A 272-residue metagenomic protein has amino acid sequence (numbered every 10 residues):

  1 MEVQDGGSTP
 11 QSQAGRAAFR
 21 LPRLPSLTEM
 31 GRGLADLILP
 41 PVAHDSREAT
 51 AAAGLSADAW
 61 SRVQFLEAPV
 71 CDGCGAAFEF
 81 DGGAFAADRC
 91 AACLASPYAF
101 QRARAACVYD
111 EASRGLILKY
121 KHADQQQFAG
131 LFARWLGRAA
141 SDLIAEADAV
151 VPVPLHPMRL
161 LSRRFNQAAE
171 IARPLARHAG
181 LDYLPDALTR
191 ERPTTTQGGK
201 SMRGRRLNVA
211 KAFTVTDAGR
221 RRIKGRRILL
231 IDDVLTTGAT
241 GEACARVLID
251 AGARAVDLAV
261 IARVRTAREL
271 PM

Functional and structural regions predicted by a protein language model:
M1-D232, T236-M272: Glycine-rich phosphate/pyrophosphate-handling loop used in enzymes and phosphotransfer proteins
